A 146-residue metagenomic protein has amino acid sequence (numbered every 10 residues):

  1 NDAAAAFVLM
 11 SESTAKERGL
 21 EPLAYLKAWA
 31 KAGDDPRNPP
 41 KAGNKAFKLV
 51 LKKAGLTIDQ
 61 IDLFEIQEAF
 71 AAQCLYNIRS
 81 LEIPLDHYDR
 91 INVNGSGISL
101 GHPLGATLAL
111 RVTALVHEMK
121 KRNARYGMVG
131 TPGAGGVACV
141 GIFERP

Functional and structural regions predicted by a protein language model:
N1-P146: Claisen-condensing/thiolase-fold acyl-transfer catalytic domains that form or cleave C-C bonds in fatty acid
